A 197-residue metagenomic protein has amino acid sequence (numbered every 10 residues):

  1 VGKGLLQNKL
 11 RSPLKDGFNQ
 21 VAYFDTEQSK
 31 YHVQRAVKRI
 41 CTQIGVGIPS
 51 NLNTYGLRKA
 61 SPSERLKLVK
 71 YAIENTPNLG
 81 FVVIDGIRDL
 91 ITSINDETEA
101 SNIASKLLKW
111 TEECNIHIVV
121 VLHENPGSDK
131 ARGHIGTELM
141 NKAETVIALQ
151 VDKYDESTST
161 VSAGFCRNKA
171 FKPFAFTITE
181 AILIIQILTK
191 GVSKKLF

Functional and structural regions predicted by a protein language model:
V1-K9: Glycine-rich P-loop/Walker A and Walker A-like loops and their local beta1-loop-alpha1 context in P-loop NTPases
K3, K70-I73, L108, E112: A structural alpha-helix within SAM-dependent methyltransferase catalytic domains
L10, D16-T98, N102: Conserved inter-motif catalytic segment of the P-loop NTP-binding fold
K15-D16, K153: Short, glycine-/polar-rich solvent-exposed loops and beta-turns at beta-strand/coil boundaries
F81, T98-Q186: Phosphate-binding/switch region of NTP-binding enzymes
I184-F197: DNA transaction DNA-binding modules
